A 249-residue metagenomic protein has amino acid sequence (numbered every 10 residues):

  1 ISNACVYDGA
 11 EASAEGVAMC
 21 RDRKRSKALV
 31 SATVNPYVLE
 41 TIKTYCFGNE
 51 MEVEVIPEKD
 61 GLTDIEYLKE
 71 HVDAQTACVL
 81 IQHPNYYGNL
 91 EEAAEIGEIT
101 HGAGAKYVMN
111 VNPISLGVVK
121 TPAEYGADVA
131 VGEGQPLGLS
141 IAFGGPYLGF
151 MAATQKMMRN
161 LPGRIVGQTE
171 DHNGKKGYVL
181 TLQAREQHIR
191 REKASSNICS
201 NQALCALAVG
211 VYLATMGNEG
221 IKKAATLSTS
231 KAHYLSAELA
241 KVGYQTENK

Functional and structural regions predicted by a protein language model:
I1, D128-G134, I189-K193: Glycine/charged-rich beta-loop-alpha catalytic/anionic-binding loops adjacent to active sites
I1-A12: Short loop-beta-helix segment that forms the pyridoxal 5′-phosphate
N3-A4, V53, T246: Generic structural signal for residues in well-ordered beta-strands
V6, Q82, Y86, A225: Short acidic-aromatic active-site loops that bind/stabilize oxyanions
E11-G177, G243: Conserved PLP-enzyme active-site core in the AAT-like
L80, N248-K249: Conserved PLP-binding active-site segment of the aspartate aminotransferase-like
L137-V242, T246-N248: Active-site C-terminal subdomain of aminotransferase-like
